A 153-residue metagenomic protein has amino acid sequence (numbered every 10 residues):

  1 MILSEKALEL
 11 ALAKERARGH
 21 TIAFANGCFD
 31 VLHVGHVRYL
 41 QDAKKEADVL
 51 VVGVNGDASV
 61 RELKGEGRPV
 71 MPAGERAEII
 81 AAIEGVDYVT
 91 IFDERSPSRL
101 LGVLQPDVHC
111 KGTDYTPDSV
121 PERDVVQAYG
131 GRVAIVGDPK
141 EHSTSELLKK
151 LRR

Functional and structural regions predicted by a protein language model:
M1-R153: Nucleotidyltransferase catalytic core that binds NTPs
